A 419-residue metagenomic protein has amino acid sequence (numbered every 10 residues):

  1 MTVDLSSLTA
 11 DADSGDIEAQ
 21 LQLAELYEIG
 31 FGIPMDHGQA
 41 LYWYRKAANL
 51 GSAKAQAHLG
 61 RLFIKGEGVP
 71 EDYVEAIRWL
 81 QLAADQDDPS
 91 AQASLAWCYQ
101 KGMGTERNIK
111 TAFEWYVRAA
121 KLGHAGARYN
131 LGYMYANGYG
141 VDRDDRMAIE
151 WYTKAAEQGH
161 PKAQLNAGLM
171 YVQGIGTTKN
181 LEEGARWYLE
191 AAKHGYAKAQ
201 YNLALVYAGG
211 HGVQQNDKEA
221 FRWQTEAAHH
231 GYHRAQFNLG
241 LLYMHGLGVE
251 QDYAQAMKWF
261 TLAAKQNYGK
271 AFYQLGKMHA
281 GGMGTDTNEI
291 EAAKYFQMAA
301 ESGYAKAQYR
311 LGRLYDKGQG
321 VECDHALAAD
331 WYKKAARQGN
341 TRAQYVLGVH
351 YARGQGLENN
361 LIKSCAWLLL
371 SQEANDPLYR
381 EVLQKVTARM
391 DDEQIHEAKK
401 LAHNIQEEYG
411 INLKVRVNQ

Functional and structural regions predicted by a protein language model:
M1-D4, P377-Q419: Terminal, low-structured helical/coil segments at or just beyond the last alpha-helical repeat
M1-F31: N-terminal segments that cap or nucleate solenoid repeat domains
E18, K54, S90, G126 (+7 more regions): Start-of-helix register in tetratricopeptide repeats
Q22-I29, H58-K65, V69, S94-K101 (+14 more regions): Hydrophobic face of amphipathic alpha-helices that form TPR/SEL1-like repeat modules and related alpha-solenoid
L26, A47, L62, A83 (+18 more regions): TPR/TPR-like alpha-solenoid repeats
